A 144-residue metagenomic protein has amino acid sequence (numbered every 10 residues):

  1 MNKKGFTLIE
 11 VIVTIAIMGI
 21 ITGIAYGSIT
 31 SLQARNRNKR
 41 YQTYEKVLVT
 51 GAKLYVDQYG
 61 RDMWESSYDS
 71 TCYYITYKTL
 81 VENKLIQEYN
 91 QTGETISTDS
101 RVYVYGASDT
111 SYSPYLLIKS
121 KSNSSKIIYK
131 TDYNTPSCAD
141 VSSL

Functional and structural regions predicted by a protein language model:
N2-I29, Q33: N-terminal single-pass transmembrane signal-anchor helix
K3, T43, V47, I75: Short, well-structured alpha-helical interface segments that form or flank functional binding sites
G19, S28-V49: Aliphatic-rich helix starts adjacent to a transmembrane/signal segment
G27, D57, K78: Mobile, glycine-rich extracellular loop/lid and propeptide segments that shape or gate substrate/ligand access
Y44-M63: N-terminal alpha-helical signal peptides/signal-anchor transmembrane segments
G60-S113: Extracellular/periplasmic head regions of type IV pilus-like filament subunits
T95-L144: Short, surface-exposed interaction loops/tails
